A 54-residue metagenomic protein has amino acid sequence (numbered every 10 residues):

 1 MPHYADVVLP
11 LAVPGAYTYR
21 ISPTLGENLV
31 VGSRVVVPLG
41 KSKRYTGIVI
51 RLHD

Functional and structural regions predicted by a protein language model:
M1-D54: Accessory, non-ATPase domains that flank or precede helicase/AAA+ motor cores in DNA-metabolism machines
